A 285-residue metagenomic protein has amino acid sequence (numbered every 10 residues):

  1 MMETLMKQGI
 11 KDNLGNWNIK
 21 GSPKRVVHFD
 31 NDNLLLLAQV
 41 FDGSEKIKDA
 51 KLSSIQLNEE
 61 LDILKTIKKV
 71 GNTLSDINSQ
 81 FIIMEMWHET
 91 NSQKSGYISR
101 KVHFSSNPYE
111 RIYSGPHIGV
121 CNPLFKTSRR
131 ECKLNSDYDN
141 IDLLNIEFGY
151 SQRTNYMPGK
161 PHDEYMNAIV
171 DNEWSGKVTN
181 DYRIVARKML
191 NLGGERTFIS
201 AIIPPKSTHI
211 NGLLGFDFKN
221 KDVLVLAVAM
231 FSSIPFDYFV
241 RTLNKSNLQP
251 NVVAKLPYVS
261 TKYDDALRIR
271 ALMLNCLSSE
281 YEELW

Functional and structural regions predicted by a protein language model:
M1-W285: S-adenosyl-L-methionine
